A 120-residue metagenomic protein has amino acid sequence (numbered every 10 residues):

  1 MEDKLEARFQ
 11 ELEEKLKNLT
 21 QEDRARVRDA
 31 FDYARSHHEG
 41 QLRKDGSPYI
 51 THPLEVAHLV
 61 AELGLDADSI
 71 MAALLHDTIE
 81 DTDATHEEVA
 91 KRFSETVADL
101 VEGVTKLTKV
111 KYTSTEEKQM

Functional and structural regions predicted by a protein language model:
M1-M120: Active-site helical microenvironments for divalent-metal-assisted chemistry
